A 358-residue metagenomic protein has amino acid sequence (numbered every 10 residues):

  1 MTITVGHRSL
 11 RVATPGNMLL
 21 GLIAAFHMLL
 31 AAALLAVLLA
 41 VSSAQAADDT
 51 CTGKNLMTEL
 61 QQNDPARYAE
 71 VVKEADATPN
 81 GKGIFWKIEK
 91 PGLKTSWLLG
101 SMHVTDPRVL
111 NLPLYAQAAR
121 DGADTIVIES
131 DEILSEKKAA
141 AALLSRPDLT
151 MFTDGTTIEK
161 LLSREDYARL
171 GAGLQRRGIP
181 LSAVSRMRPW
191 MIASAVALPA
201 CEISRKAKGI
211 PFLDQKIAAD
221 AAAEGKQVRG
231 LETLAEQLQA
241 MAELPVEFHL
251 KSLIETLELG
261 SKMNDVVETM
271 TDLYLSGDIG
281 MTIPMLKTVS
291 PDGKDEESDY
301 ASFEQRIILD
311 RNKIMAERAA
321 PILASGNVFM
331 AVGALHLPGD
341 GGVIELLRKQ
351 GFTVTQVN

Functional and structural regions predicted by a protein language model:
M1-A24: N-terminal secretory signal peptides that target proteins for export/translocation
H7, A40-V41: Intrinsically disordered, low-complexity segments
G16-N17, G21-A40: Bacterial N-terminal signal peptides
S42-A46: Sec/Tat signal peptide C-region and signal peptidase I cleavage site
A47-F303: Structured, acidic catalytic/metal-binding patches in enzyme active sites
A301, Q305-N358: C-terminal soluble interaction/assembly domains
